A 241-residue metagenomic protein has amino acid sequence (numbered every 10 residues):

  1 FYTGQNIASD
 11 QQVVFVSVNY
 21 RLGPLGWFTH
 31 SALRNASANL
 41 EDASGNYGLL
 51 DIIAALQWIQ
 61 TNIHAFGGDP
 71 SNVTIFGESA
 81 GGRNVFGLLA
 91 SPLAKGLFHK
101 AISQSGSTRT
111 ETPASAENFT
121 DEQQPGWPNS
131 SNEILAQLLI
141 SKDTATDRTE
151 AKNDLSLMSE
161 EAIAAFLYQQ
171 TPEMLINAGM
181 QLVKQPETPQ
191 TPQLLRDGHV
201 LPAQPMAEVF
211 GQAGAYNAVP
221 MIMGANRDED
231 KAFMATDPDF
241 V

Functional and structural regions predicted by a protein language model:
F1-I53, T61-A65, P113: Cap/lid segment of the alpha/beta-hydrolase catalytic domain
D10-V16, D69-V73, A94-K100, M174 (+1 more regions): Loop/turn elements at helix/coil->beta-strand transitions in domains of secreted/extracellular proteins
N19, G77, A101-S103, L167: Hydrophobic alpha-helical packing residues
L22, A32, A90, K95-F98: Rossmann-fold NAD(P)H-dependent dehydrogenase/reductase core
A38-N39, D239-V241: A solvent-exposed, charged loop/short amphipathic helix patch at secondary-structure junctions
A54, T61, F86-A90, K95 (+1 more regions): Substrate-access "cap/lid" subdomains that shape and gate the entrance to catalytic or ligand-binding pockets
I59, F66-S79: Alpha/beta-hydrolase fold nucleophile elbow
G81-V85: Catalytic nucleophile loop
